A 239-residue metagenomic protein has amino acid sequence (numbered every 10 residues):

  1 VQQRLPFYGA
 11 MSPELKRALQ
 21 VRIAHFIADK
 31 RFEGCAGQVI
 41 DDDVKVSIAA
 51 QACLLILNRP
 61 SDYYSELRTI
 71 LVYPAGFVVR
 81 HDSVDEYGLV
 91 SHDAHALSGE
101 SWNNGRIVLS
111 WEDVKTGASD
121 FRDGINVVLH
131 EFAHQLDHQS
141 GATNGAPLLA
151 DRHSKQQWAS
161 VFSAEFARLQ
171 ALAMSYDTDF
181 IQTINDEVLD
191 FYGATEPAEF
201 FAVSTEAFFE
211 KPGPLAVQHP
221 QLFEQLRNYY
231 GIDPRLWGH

Functional and structural regions predicted by a protein language model:
V1-E33: N-terminal topogenic membrane-targeting module
S12, D123-Q139, A202: Active-site recognition of the HExxH zinc-binding catalytic motif
Q20, H138-A142: Short, function-defining helix-loop hinge/capping sites that tune catalysis or transport
I27, S47-Y64, A75-R122, G141-H239: Metalloprotease/metallohydrolase-associated module, dominated by Zn2+-dependent proteases
C35-K45: Short, charged early-sequence alpha-helical segments and their helix-coil boundaries
R68-I70: Extended, charge-biased low-complexity segments that typically form long amphipathic alpha-helices/coiled-coils
